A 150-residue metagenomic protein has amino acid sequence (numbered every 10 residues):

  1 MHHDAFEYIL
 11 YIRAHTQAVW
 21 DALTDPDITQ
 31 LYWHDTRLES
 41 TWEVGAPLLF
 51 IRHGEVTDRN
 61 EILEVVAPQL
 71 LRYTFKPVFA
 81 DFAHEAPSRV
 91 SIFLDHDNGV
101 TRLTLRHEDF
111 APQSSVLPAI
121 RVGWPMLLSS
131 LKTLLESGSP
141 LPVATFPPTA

Functional and structural regions predicted by a protein language model:
H2-T16: Terminal, regulation- and interaction-focused segments at domain boundaries
E7-Y8, T24-R59, V143-A150: Short beta-edge strand/loop motif at the mouth of beta-sheet-based domains
L10, R59-E64, S88-D95: Hydrophobic/aromatic beta-strand elements that line small-molecule binding cavities or substrate pockets in beta-rich
T16-Q17, L63-Q69, F93-R102: A short, structured loop/turn motif at beta-sheet edges
V19-W20, T29, L48, I62 (+4 more regions): Hydrophobic pocket/interface hotspot
T29, G54-D58, E64-L71, P77-F79: Short, charged/polar surface micro-motifs in flexible loops or helix N-caps
F79-M126: Beta-strand/loop substructures that line and gate deep hydrophobic ligand-binding cavities in soluble
D109-A150: A conserved amphipathic terminal alpha-helix motif
